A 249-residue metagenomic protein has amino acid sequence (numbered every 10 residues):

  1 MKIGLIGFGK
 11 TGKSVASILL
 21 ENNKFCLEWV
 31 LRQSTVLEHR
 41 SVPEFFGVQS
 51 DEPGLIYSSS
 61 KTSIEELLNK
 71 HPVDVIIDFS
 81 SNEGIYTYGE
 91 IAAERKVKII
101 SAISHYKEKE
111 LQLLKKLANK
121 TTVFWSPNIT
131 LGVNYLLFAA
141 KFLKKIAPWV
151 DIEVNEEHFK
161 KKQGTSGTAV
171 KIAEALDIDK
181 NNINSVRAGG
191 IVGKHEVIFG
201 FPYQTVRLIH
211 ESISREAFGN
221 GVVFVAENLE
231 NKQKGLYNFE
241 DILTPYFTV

Functional and structural regions predicted by a protein language model:
K2, I6, K10-L67, P148-V249: C-terminal substrate-binding/catalytic lobe of Rossmann-fold NAD(P)-dependent oxidoreductases
I6, F79-S80, A102, S126: Structural motif
E65-V75, F79-S101: Rossmann-fold NAD(P) dinucleotide-binding segment
E83, Y88-E90, I103-V123, N134 (+1 more regions): Rossmann-fold NAD(P)-binding glycine/threonine-rich loop
K98, L113-T130, A147-V150: Rossmann-fold dehydrogenase core element
S104-Y106, N128-T130, E157-F159: Short, ordered loop/turn segments at secondary-structure junctions
I129-F138: Short alpha-helices
F138, F142-V150: A charged, well-structured terminal subsegment
